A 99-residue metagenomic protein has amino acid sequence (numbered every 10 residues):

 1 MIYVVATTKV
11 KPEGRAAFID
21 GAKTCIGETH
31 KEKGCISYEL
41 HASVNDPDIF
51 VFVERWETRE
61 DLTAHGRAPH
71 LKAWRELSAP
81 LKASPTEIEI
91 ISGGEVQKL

Functional and structural regions predicted by a protein language model:
I2-K9, E39-G66: Short, well-ordered beta-strand segments in beta-rich or mixed alpha/beta enzyme and ligand-binding folds
Y3-K9, R15, I19, K23 (+2 more regions): Generic alpha-helical hydrophobic packing signal
T7, K23, G27, T63 (+1 more regions): Solvent-exposed, non-membrane alpha-helical residues enriched in polar/charged side chains
T8, T29, T86: Ser/Thr-centric signal marking residues that sit in or immediately flank functional binding/regulatory motifs
E13-G14, A83: PAS/GAF/H-NOX family sensory domains and closely associated sensor/linker modules
G14-S37, H70-W74: Short amphipathic alpha-helical segments
G21, H41, H65-A68, L77: Residue-level signal for well-ordered alpha-helical positions
L40-D48, W74-L99: Glycine-rich beta-strand-turn "strand-cap" elements at beta-sheet edges
